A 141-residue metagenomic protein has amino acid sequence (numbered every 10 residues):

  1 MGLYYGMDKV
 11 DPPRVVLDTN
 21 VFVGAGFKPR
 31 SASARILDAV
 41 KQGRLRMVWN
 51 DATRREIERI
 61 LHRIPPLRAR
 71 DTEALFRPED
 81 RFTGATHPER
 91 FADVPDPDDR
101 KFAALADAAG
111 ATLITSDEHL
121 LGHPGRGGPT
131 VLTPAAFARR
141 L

Functional and structural regions predicted by a protein language model:
M1-R30: Metal-dependent nucleic-acid phosphoesterase active-site entry motif
V16-L17, F27-H62: PIN/NYN-family metal-dependent endoribonuclease catalytic core
L17-T19, N50, S116-D117, T133: A secondary-structure boundary/capping signal
A39, L105, H123: Hydrophobic/aromatic ligand-binding patch that stacks against planar heteroaromatic rings of cofactors or nucleotides
R54-R77, R140-L141: Extended, non-globular alpha-helical segments
D80-I114, E118-H119: Active-site neighborhoods of divalent-metal-dependent phosphate/nucleic-acid chemistry enzymes
A92-D96, R100, E118-L141: Acidic, PIN/NYN-like endoribonuclease modules and their adjacent C-terminal/linker elements
